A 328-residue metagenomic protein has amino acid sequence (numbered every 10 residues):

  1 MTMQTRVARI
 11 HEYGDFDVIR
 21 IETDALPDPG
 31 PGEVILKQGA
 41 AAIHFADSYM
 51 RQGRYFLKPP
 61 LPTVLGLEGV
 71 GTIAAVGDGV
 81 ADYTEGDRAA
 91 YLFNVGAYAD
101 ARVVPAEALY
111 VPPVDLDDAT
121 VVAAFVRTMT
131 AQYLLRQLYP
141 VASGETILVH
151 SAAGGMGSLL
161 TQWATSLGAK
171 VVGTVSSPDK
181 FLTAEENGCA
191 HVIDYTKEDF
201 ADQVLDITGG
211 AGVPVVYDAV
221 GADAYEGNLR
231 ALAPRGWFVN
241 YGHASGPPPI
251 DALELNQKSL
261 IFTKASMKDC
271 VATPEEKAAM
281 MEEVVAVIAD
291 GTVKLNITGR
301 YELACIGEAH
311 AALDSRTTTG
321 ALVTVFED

Functional and structural regions predicted by a protein language model:
T2-M3, E275-D328: C-terminal hydrophobic helical "lid"/dimerization subdomain of Rossmann-like NAD(P)H-dependent oxidoreductases
M3, D15-V18, D24-V70: N-terminal glycine-rich beta->alpha transition that marks the start or flank of a dinucleotide-binding site
K37, M50-R51, V70-N94, K170: A glycine-/small-residue-rich N-terminal strand-loop-strand element that serves as the cofactor-binding glycine loop
Y49, R88-A153: NAD(P)H dinucleotide-binding glycine-rich loop of Rossmann-like/cofactor-binding domains, especially the beta1-alpha1
V122-K197: Mid-domain Rossmann-like dinucleotide-binding core that forms the NAD(H)/NADP(H) cofactor-binding site
S151-A152, V220, H243: NAD(P)H cofactor-binding loop motif with strongest signal on the N-terminal glycine-rich segment
V175, D223-V293, V325-D328: Glycine-rich phosphate-binding loop and adjacent beta-alpha segment of Rossmann(oid) nucleotide-cofactor-binding
